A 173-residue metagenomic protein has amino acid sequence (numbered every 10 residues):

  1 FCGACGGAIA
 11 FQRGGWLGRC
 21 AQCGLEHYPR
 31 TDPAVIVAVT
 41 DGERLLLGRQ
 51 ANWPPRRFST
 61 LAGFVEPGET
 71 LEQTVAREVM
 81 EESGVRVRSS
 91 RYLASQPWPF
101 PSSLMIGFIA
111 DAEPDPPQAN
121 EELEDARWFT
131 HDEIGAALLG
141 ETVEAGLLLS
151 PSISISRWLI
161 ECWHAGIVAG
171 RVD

Functional and structural regions predicted by a protein language model:
F1, I9-G15: Short, flexible, mixed-charge glycine/proline-rich loop motifs that serve as phosphate/nucleic-acid-contacting
G3-G6, G24: Cys/His-coordinated zinc-binding microdomains
G7-A10, Y28: Short functional micro-motifs and their immediate structural scaffolds
L17-T60, F64, R86-R91, A110-A112: N-terminal strand-loop-strand
P54-F58, N120-D173: Nudix hydrolase/Nudix homology domain
L61, V75, V79: Hydrophobic alpha-helical positions that pack around
E69: Surface-exposed, charge/polar-rich loops and edge strands
Q96-N120: Active-site-adjacent beta-strand/loop module that shapes the phosphate/pyrophosphate-binding cleft
